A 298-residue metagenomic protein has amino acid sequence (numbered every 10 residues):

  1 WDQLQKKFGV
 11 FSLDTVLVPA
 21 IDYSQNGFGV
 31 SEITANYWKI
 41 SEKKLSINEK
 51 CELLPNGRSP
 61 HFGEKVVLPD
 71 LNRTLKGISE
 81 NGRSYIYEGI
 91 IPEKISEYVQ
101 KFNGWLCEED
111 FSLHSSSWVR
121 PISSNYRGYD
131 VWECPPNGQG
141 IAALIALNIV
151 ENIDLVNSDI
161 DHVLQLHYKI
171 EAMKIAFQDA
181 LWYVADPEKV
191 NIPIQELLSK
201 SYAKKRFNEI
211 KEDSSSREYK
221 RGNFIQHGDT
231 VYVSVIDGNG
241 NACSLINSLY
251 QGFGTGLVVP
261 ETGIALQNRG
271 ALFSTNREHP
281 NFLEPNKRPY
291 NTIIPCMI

Functional and structural regions predicted by a protein language model:
D2-G82, I86-G138, L198-S214, Y290: Noncatalytic scaffold domains of N-terminal-nucleophile
G57, L155-L249, T262, R269: Internal maturation/activation junctions in enzymes
W105-C107, N241-I298: Active-site rim segments in enzyme catalytic domains, especially the processed small/beta chain of N-terminal
W118, H227-T230, N291-I293: Short, small/polar residue-rich loop motifs at catalytic or cofactor-binding pockets
W132-G140, T230-V231, I246-L257: Glycine-rich phosphate/pyrophosphate-binding beta-alpha loops
Q139-I145, D161, I175: Extended, domain-scale alpha-helical bundle/helix-rich regions
